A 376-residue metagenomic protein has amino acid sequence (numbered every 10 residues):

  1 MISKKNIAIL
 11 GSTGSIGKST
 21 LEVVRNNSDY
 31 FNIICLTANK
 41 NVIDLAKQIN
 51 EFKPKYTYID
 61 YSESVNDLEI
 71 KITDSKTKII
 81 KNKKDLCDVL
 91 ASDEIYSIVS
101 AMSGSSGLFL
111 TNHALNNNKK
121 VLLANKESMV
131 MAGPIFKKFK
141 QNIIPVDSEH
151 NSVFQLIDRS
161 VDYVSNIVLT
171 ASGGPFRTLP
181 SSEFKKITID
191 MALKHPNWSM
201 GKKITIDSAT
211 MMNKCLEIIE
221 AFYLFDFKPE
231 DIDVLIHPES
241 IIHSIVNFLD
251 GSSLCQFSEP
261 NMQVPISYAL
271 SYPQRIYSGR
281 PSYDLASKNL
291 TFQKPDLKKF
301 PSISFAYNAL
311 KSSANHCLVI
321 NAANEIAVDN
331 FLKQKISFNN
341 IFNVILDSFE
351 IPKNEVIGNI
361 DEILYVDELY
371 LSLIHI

Functional and structural regions predicted by a protein language model:
M1-I374: Catalytic, metal-anchored helix/loop core of enzyme active sites in primary metabolism
